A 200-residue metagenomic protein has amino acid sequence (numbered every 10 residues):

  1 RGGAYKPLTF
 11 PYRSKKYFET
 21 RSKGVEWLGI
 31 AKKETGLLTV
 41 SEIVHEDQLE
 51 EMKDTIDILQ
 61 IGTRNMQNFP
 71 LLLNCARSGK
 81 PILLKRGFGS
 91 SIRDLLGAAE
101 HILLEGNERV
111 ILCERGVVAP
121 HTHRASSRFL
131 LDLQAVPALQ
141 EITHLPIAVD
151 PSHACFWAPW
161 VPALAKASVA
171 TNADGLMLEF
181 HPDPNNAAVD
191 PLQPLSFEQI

Functional and structural regions predicted by a protein language model:
R1, Y17-T20, G36-H45, D57-P70 (+3 more regions): Catalytic beta/alpha-barrel core
R1-S22, H181-P194: Glycine-rich, proline-tolerant flexible connector loops at the mouths of alpha/beta enzymes
R13-S41, N74-P81, L131-A148, Q193-I200: Alpha-helix-loop-beta-strand connector modules within alpha/beta enzyme cores
S14-Y17, T55-D57, C75-A76, A98-E100 (+2 more regions): Short low-complexity, flexible loop/linker segments enriched in glycine and/or proline with clustered acidic
D47-E51, P70-L71, A135, L164: Short acidic active-site motifs
A76-F180: Catalytic alpha/beta core domains of metabolic enzymes, predominantly
S168-D174, D190-I200: C-terminal catalytic "cap/lid" subdomain
